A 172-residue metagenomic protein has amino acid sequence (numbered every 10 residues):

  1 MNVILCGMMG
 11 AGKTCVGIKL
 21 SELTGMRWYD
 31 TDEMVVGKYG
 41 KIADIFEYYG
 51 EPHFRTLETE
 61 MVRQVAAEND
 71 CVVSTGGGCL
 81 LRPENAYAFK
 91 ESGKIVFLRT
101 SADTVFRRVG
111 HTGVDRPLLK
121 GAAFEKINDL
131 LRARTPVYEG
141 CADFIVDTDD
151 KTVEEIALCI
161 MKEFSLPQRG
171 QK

Functional and structural regions predicted by a protein language model:
L5: Hydrophobic anchor at the beta1->P-loop junction of P-loop NTPases
M8: P-loop (Walker A) phosphate-binding loop of NTP-binding proteins
T14: Walker A/P-loop
K19, L23, E68, R132-K172: NTP-dependent small-molecule kinase module
E22-T31: Post-Walker A helix-loop "phosphate-sensing" segment adjacent to the P-loop in P-loop NTPases
D30-C79, P83-K90, D115, F124 (+1 more regions): ATP-dependent small-molecule kinase phosphotransfer cores that center on conserved nucleotide phosphate-binding segments
G77-C79, S101-D103, K151: Short glycine-rich anion-binding loops that position phosphate/pyrophosphate groups of nucleotides and phosphorylated
E91-T135: A glycine- and Lys/Arg-enriched "phosphate-lid" helix/loop adjacent to the NTP-binding pocket of small-molecule kinases
